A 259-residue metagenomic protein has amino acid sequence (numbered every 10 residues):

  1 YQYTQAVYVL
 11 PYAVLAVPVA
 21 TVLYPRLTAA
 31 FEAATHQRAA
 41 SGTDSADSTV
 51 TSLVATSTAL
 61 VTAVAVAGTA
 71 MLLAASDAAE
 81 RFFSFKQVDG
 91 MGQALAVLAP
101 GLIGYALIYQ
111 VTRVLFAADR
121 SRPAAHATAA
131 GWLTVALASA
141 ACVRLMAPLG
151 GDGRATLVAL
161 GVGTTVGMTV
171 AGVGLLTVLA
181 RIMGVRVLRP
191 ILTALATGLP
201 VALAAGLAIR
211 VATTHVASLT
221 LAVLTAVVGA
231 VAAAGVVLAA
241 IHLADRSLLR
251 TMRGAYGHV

Functional and structural regions predicted by a protein language model:
Y1-V259: Membrane-embedded alpha-helical bundles of multi-pass transporters/translocases, especially carrier/permease families
